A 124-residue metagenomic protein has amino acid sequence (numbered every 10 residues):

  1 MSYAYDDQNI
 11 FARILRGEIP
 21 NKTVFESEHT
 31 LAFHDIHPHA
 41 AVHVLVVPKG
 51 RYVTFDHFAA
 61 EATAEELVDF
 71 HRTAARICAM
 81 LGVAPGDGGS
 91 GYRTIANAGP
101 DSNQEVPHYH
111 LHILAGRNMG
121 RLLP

Functional and structural regions predicted by a protein language model:
M1-P124: HIT superfamily nucleotide-processing domains
